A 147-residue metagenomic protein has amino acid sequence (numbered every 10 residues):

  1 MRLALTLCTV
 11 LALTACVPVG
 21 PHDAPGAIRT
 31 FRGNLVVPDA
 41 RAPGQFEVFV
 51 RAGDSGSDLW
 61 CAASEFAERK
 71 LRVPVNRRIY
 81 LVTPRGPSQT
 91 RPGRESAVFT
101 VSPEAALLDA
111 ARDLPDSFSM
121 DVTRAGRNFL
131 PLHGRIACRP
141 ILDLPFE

Functional and structural regions predicted by a protein language model:
M1-A4: Positively charged n-region of N-terminal signal peptides that target proteins for export
A12-A15: C-terminal motif of bacterial Sec signal peptides marking the signal peptidase cleavage site
V17-E147: Secreted/extracellular ectodomain signature
